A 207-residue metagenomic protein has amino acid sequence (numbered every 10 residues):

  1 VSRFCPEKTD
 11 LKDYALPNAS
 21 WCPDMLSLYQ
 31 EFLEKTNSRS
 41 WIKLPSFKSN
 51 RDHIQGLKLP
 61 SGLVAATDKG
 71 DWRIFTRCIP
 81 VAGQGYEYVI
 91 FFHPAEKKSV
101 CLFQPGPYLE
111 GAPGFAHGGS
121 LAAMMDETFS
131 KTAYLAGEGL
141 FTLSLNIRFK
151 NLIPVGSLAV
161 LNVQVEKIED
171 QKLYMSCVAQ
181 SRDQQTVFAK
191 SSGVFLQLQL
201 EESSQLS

Functional and structural regions predicted by a protein language model:
V1-T67, I153-V155, E166-S207: HotDog/MaoC-like acyl-thioester-processing domains
S2-L11, S20, E127-V160: Hydrophobic beta-strand-centered segment that forms part of the acyl-chain substrate-binding groove
D71-A116: Catalytic strand-loop segment that frames the active site of acyl-thioester-processing enzymes
G85, E96-V100, S144, L158-V160 (+2 more regions): Intrinsic-disorder/low-complexity, polar/charged segments enriched in Ser/Thr/Lys/Arg/Asp/Glu/Gln
E87, G106, A112-P113, N146 (+3 more regions): Generic secondary-structure boundary/loop-capping signal
F91-H93, Q164-I168: Short beta-strand micro-motifs enriched in acidic
F91-K98, Y108, A116-G139: Active-site helix/loop of acyl-thioester processing domains in fatty-acid/polyketide metabolism, spanning hotdog-fold
L102-Q104, N146-R148, N162-Q164, V178 (+1 more regions): Residue-level recognition of well-ordered beta-strand positions that form the cores of beta-sheet-rich folds across
